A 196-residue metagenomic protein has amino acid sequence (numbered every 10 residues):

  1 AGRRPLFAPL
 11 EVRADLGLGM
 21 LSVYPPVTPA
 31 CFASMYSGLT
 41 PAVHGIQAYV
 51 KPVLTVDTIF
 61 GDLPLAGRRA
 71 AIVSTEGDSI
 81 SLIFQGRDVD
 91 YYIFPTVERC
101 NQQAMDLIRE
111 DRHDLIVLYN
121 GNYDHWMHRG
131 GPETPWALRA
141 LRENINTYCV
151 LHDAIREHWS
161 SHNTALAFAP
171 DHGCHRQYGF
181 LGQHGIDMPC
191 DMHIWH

Functional and structural regions predicted by a protein language model:
A1-H196: Feature captures the catalytic ectodomains and active-site-proximal regions of enzymes that hydrolyze or transfer
